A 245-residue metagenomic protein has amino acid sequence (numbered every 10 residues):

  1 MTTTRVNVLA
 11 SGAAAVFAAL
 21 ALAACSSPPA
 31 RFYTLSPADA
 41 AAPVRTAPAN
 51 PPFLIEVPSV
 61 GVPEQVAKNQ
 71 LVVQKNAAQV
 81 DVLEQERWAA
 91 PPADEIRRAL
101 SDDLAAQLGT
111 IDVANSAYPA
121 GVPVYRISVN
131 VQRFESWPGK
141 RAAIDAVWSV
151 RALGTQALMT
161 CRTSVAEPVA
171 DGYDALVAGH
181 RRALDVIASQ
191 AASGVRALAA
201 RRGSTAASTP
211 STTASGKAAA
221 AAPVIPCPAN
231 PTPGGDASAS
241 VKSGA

Functional and structural regions predicted by a protein language model:
T2-A14: Bacterial N-terminal signal peptides that target proteins for export
L20-A24: C-terminal motif of bacterial Sec signal peptides marking the signal peptidase cleavage site
C25-P92, A200-A245: A structural "domain/chain start" motif
S26-A40, Q107-G154, A220-A245: Surface-exposed short loop/turn segments
N50-I55, V66-K68, L83, A99 (+2 more regions): Extracytoplasmic
L54-V60, V72-Q74, Q79, R126-N130 (+2 more regions): Soluble periplasmic/extracytoplasmic beta-strand elements of cell-envelope proteins
Q79-R87, G154-Q190: Short secondary-structure boundary motifs at beta->alpha junctions and helix caps
A93, R97, S101, A105 (+3 more regions): Extracytoplasmic/secreted envelope proteins and their assembly/folding machinery, especially bacterial periplasmic
